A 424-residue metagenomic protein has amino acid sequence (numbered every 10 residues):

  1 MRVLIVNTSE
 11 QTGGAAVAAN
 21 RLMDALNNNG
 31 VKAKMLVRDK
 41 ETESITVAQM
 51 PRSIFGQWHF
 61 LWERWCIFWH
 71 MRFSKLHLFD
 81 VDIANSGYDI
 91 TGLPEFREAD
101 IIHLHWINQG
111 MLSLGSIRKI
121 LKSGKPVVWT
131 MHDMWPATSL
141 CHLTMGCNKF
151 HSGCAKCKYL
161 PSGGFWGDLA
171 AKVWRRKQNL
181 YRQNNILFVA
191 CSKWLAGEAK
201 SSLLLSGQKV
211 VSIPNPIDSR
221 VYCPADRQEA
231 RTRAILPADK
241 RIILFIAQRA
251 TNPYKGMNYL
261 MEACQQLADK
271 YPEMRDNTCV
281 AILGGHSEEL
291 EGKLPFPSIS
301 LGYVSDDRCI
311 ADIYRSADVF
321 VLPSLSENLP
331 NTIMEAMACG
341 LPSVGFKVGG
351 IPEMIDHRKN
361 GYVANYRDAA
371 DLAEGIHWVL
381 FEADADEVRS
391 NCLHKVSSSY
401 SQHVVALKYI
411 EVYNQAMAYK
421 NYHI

Functional and structural regions predicted by a protein language model:
T138-L143, G164-S212, I217-V221, R227: A short, active-site helix/loop in glycosyltransferases that binds the activated sugar's phosphate group
P237-K255, M261-C264: Conserved donor-binding/catalytic core segment of Leloir-type glycosyltransferases
Y271-T278, G284-R308: Nucleotide-activated donor-binding/catalytic signature segment of Leloir-type glycosyltransferases, i.e., the conserved
D312-A317: Short alpha-helical donor nucleotide-sugar binding micro-motif in glycosyltransferases
L325: Aromatic "clamp/platform" in nucleotide-sugar-dependent glycosyltransferases that forms part of the donor/acceptor
P342-G345: Short hydrophobic beta-strand element within catalytic cores of glycosyltransferases and related nucleotide-activated
H357-R358, Y362-A369, W378-A383: Conserved acidic donor-binding segment of nucleotide-sugar-dependent glycosyltransferases
D384-S399, K408-E411, Q415: A short, well-ordered alpha-helix in the C-terminal region of glycosyltransferases
